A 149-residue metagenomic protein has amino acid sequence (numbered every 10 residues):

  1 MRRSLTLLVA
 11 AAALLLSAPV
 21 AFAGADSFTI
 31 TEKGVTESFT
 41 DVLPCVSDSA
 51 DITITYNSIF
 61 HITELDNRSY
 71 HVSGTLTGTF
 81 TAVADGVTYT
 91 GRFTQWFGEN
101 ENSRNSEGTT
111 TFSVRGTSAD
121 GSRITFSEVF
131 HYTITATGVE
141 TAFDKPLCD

Functional and structural regions predicted by a protein language model:
M1-L8: Bacterial N-terminal signal peptides that target proteins for export
L8-S17: Bacterial N-terminal signal peptides
G24-D149: Beta-strand-enriched cores of mature, soluble protein domains
